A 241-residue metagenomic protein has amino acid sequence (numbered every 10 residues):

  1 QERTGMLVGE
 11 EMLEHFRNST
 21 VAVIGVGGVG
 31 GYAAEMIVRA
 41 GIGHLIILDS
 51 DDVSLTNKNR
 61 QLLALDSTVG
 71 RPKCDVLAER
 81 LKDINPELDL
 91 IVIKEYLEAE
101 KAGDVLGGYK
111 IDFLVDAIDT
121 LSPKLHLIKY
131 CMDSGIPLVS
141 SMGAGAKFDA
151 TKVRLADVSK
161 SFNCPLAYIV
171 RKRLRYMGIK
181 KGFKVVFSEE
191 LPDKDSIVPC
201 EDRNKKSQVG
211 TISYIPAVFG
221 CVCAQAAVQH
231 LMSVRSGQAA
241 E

Functional and structural regions predicted by a protein language model:
Q1-A22: N-terminal charged helix/coil linker that caps or initiates catalytic domains
V23-G25, L48: Conserved N-terminal Rossmann-fold NAD(P)-binding element of oxidoreductases
V29-G30: Hydrophobic/small residue at the entry helix of a nucleotide-binding pocket
I42-N85: Glycine-rich phosphate-binding loop and adjoining beta1-alpha1-beta2 segment of Rossmann-like nucleotide-binding folds
K94-A102: Conserved SAM/SAH-binding loop
G107-D112, T120-P123, D133, L138 (+3 more regions): Glycine-rich phosphate/adenylate-binding loop
